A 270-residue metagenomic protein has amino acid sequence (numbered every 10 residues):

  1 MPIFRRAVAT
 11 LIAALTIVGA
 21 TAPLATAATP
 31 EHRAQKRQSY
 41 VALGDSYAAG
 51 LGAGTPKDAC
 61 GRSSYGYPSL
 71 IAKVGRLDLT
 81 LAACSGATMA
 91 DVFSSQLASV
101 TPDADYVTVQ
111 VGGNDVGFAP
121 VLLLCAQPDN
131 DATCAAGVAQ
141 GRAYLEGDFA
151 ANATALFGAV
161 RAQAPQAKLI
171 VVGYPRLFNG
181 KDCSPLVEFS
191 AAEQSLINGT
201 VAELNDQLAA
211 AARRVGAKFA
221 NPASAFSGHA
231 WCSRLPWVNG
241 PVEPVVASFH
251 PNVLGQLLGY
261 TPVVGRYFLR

Functional and structural regions predicted by a protein language model:
M1-T29: Secretory targeting and sorting signals
L24-S39, V92-V109, A153-K168, V264-F268: Short amphipathic alpha-helices and their capping/turn segments at secondary-structure boundaries
P30-A83, L97-A98: Serine-esterase "nucleophile elbow" of acetyl-processing enzymes
S39-G44, A48-G50, D78-A83, D105-Q110 (+3 more regions): Structural recognition of the beta-strand scaffold that forms the well-ordered cores of secreted hydrolase catalytic
L51-S63, L122-N130, S248: Acidic/histidine-rich helix-loop elements that form or flank divalent-metal/phosphate-binding sites at the catalytic
K73-L77, N152-K168, E203-A220: A structural motif corresponding to the C-terminal end of an alpha-helix and its immediate exit/capping segment
D91-L145: Oxyanion-hole/transition-state-stabilizing segment in secreted/luminal serine hydrolases and related acyltransferases
P175-R270: Catalytic His-Asp segment of secreted/periplasmic serine-dependent ester chemistry enzymes
